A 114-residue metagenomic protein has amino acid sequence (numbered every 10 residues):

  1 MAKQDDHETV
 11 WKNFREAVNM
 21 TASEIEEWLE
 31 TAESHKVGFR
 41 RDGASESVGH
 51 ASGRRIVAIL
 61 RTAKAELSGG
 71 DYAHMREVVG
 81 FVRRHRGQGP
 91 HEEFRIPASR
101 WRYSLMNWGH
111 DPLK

Functional and structural regions predicted by a protein language model:
A2-K114: A charge-rich, low-complexity, intrinsically flexible signal that marks solvent-exposed coils, linkers, repeats
